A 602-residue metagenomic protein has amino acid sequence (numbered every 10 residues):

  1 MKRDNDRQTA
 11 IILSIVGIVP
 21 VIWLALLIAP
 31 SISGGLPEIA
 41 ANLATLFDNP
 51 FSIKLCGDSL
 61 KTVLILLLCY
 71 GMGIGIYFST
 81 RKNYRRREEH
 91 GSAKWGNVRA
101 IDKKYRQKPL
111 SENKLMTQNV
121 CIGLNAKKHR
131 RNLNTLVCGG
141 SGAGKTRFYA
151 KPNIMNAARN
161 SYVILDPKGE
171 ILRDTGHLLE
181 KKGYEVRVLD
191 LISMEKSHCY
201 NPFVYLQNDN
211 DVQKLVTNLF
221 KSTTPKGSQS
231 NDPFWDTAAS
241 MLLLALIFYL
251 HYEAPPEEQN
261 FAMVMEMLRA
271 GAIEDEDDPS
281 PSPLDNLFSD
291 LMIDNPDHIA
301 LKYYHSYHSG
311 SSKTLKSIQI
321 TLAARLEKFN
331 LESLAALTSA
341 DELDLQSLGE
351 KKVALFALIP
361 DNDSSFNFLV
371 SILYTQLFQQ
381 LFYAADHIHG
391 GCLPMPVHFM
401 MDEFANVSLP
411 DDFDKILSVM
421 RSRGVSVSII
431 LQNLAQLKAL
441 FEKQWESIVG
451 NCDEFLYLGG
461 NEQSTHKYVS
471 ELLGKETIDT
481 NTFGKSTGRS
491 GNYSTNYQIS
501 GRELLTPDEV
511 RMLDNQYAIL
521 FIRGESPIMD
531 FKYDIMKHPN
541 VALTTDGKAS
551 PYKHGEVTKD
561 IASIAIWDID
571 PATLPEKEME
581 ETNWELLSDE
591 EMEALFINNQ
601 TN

Functional and structural regions predicted by a protein language model:
M1-A143, R147-P152, E195, S486 (+1 more regions): Basic- and hydrophobic-enriched, low-structure N-terminal and domain-boundary segments that flank ATP-binding catalytic
D4-Q8, D58-E112, P281-Y307, L326-L358 (+1 more regions): Short, charged N-terminal helix-start/capping segments
I39-L46, S52, C56, S486-S490 (+5 more regions): Extended hydrophobic/Leu-rich segments
K128-V425, L440, G450, D508-M529 (+2 more regions): P-loop NTPase motor domains
L417-V419, R423-I519: Conserved ATP-driven motor cores of ASCE-family P-loop NTPases powering translocation/secretion/packaging/pilus
D534: Short, surface-exposed polybasic-aromatic patches that bind anionic ligands, especially phosphate groups
